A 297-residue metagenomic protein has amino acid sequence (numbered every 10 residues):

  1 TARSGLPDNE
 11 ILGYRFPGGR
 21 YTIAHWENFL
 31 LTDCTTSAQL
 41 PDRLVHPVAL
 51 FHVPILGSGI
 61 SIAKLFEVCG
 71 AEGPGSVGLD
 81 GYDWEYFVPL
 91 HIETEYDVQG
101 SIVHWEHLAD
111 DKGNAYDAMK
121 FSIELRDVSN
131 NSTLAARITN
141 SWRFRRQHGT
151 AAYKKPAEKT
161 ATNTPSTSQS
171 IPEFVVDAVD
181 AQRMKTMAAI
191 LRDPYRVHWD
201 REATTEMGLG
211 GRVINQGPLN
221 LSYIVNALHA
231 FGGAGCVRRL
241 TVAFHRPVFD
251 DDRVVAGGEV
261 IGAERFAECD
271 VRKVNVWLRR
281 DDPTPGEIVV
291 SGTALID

Functional and structural regions predicted by a protein language model:
T1-G81, G149-C236: Hot-dog-fold acyl-thioester-processing enzymes
T1-N9, L79-V176, P247-D297: HotDog/MaoC-like acyl-thioester-processing domains
G235-R238, V248-D250: Mid-chain, well-packed structural core segment of small domains
L240-V242: Long, charged, glycine-rich C-terminal linkers/tails
